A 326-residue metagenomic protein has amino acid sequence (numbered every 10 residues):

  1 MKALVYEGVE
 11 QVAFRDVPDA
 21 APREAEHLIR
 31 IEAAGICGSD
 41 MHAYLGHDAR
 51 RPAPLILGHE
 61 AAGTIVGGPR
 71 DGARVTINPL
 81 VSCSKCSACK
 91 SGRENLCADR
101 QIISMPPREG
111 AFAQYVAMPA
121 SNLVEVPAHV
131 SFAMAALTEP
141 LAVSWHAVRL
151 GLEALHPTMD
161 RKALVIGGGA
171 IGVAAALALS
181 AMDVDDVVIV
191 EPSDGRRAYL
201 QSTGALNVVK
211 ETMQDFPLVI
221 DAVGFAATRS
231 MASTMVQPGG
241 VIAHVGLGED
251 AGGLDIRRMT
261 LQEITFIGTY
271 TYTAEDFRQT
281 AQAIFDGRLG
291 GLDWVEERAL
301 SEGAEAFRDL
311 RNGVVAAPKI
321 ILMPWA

Functional and structural regions predicted by a protein language model:
P18-A34, D48-S87, P127-H129: Glycine-rich beta-strand-centered segment in the early N-terminal region that forms part of a ligand/cofactor-binding
S39-A43: Cytochrome P450 core scaffold surrounding the K-helix E-X-X-R motif and the conserved "meander" helix-loop region
C83-I166: NAD(P)H dinucleotide-binding glycine-rich loop of Rossmann-like/cofactor-binding domains, especially the beta1-alpha1
V130-M213: Mid-domain Rossmann-like dinucleotide-binding core that forms the NAD(H)/NADP(H) cofactor-binding site
A154-L164, M182, R197-T265: Glycine-rich cofactor phosphate-binding loops and adjacent beta1-alpha1 units of small-molecule cofactor enzyme domains
P192-S193, G248, Y272: Residues in the short beta-alpha loop(s) of Rossmann-like NAD(P)-binding domains
S230, A274, R278-A326: C-terminal hydrophobic helical "lid"/dimerization subdomain of Rossmann-like NAD(P)H-dependent oxidoreductases
V241, L254-D293: Rossmann-fold dehydrogenase core element
